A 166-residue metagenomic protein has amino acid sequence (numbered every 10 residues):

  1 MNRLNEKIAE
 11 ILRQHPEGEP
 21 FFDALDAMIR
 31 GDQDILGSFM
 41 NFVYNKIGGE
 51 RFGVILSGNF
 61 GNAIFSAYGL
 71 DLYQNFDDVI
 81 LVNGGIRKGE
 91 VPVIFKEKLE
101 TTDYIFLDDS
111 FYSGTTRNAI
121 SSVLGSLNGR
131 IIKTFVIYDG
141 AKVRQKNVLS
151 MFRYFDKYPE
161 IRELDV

Functional and structural regions predicted by a protein language model:
M1-G48: Active-site-facing substrate-recognition patch
R3-P20, R51, N118-V166: PRPP-dependent phosphoribosyltransferase catalytic core
M40, I64-S66, D71-V79, K146-D156: Short acidic, glycine/proline-enriched helix-loop-strand junctions
Y44-E50, F95-L99: Glycine-rich helix-loop-beta junction characteristic of Rossmann-like nucleotide cofactor-binding loops
E50-F60: Short glycine-rich phosphate-binding loop at a beta-alpha junction
F65-D108, S113-S121: Short, glycine/charge-rich flexible loops or terminal/linker lids adjacent to PRPP-binding catalytic cores
